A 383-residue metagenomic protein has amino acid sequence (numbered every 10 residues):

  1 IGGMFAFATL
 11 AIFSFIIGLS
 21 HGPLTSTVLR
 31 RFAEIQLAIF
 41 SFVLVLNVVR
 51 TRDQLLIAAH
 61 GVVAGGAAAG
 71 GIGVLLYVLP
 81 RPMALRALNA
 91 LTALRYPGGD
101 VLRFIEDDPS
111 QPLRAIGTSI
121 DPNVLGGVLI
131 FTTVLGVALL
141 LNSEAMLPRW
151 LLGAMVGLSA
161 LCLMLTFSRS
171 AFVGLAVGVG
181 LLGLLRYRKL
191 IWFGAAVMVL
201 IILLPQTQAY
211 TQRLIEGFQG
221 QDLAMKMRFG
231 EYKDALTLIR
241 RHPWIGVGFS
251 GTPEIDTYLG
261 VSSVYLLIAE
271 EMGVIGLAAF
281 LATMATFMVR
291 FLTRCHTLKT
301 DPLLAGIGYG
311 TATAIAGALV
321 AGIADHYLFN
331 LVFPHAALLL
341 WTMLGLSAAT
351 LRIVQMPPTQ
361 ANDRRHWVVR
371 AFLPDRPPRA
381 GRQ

Functional and structural regions predicted by a protein language model:
F5-I17, Q36-L44, L56-L185, G194-V197 (+2 more regions): Alpha-helical transmembrane segments of multi-pass inner-membrane proteins
I12-T27, V49, A209-Q212: Transmembrane alpha-helix boundary signature
L24-A33, V332-A337: Non-cytosolic membrane-interface motifs at loop->transmembrane helix junctions
L46-A58, S143-L147, H296-T297, A348-V369: Membrane-interface junctions at the ends of membrane-embedded or membrane-associated helices
A68-A84, E106, L163-T166, L182-L223 (+3 more regions): A membrane-periplasm/extracellular boundary helix in multi-pass inner-membrane enzymes that assemble envelope glycans
L113, Q208-I275, F291-L298: Long extracytoplasmic/lumenal interhelical loops at the membrane interface of multi-pass membrane proteins
M155-G157, L292-Y327: Loop-to-helix entry and N-terminal half of a specific, functionally important transmembrane alpha helix in multi-pass
I191, V197, T313-D375, R379-R382: Transmembrane alpha-helices of multi-pass inner-membrane enzymes
